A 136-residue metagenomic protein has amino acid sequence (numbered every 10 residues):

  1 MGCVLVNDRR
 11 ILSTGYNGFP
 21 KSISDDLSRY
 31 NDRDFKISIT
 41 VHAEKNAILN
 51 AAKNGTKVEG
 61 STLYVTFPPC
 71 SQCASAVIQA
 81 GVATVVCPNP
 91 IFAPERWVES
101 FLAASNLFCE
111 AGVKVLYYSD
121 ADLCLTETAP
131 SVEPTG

Functional and structural regions predicted by a protein language model:
M1-G136: Zinc-dependent deaminase catalytic domain
